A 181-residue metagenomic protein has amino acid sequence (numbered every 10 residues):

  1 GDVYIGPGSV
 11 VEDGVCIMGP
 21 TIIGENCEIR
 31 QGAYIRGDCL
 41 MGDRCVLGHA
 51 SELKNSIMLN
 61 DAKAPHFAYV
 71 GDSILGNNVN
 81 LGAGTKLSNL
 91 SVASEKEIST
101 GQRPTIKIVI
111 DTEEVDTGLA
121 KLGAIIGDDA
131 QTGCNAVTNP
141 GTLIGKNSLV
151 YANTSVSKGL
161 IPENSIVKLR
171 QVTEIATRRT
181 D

Functional and structural regions predicted by a protein language model:
G1, G19, I35-G37, L122 (+1 more regions): Short, conserved secondary-structure segments in the cores of folded domains
G1-G32: Extended, small-residue-rich solenoid/repeat segments and analogous flexible loops that form exposed scaffolds
Y4, I22, L40, I125 (+1 more regions): ABC ATPase A-loop
P7, E25, G42-D43, K54 (+2 more regions): The repeat-register position in solenoid repeat domains
M18, V46, A120: Short, flexible, glycine/charge-rich loop motifs used to bind or transfer phosphoryl groups or to couple energy/partner
E25-C27, A33-M41, C45-L47, S51-L53 (+1 more regions): Periodic small-residue-enriched repeat registers in elongated scaffold domains
H49-D181: Glycine-rich hexapeptide-repeat left-handed beta-helix
